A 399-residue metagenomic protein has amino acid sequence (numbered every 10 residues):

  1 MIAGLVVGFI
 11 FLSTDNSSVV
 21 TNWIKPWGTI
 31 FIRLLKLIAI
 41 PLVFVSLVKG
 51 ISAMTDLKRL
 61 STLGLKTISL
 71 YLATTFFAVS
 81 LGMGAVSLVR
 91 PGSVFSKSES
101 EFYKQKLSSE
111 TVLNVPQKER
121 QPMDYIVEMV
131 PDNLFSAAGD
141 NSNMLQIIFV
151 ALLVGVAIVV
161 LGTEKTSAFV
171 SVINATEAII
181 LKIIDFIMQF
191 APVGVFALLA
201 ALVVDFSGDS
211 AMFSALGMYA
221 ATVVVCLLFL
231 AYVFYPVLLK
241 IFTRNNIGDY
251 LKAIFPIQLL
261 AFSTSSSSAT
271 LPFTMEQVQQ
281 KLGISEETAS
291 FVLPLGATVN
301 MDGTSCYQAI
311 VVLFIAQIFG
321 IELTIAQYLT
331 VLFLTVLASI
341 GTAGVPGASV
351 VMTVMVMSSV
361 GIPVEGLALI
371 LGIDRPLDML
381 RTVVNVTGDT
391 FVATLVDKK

Functional and structural regions predicted by a protein language model:
M1-L47, A53-D56: Anchoring transmembrane alpha helix of integral membrane proteins
L5-S13, V20, I32-L35, K66-A73 (+3 more regions): Signature of multi-pass transmembrane helix bundles
N16-W23, S61, D209-G217, R244-F255 (+2 more regions): Membrane-water interface of transmembrane alpha-helices in multipass transporters/channels
A39-V43, G194-V195, S266-T274, T288 (+3 more regions): Transmembrane helix boundary and interhelical junction motifs in multipass membrane proteins
G50-R59, V94-F95, L161-S167, A175-A178 (+6 more regions): Juxtamembrane helix-boundary/capping and inter-helix hinge elements in multi-pass membrane proteins
R59-K66, K182-F186, K281-G296, I325-Q327 (+1 more regions): Membrane-interface alpha-helices at helix entry/exit sites of multi-pass transporters
I257-S339, A393: Helix-loop-helix junctions within the multi-pass membrane cores of secondary transporters/permeases
A309-K399: Transmembrane alpha-helical segments and their short flanking loops that form helix-hairpins/helix-helix interfaces
